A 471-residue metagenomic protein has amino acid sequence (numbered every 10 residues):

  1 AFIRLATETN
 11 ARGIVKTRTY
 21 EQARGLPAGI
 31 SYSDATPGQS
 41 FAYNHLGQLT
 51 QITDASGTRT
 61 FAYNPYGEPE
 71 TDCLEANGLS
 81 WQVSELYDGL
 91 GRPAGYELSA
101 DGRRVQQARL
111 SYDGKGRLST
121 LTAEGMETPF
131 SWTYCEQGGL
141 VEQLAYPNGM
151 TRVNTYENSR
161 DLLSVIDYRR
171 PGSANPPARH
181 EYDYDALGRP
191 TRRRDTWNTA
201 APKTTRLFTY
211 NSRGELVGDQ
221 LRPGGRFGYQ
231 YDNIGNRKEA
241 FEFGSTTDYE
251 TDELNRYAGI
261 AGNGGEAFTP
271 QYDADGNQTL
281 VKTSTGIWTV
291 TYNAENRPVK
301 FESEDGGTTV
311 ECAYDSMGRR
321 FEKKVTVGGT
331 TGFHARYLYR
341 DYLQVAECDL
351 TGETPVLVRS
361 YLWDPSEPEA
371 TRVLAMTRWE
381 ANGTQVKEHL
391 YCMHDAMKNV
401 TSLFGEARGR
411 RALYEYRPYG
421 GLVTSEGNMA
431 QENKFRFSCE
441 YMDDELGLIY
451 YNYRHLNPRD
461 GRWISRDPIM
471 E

Functional and structural regions predicted by a protein language model:
A1-N10, I14-Y146, M150-Q220, R226-E242 (+12 more regions): Beta-strand elements of repeat-based all-beta scaffolds
Q39, D305, E367, E380 (+3 more regions): Short, flexible loop/turn elements at secondary-structure junctions
E239, F243, T247-T251, E380-Y453 (+1 more regions): A motif-centric feature for acidic-aromatic and gly/ser/thr-rich catalytic loops and repeats
A274, A294, A396, N457-R459: A cytosolic small-molecule/anion-sensing beta-strand core signal
T326-G328, E406-R408, I469-E471: Acidic glycine-/aspartate-rich tracts in secreted/extracellular proteins
A335: Predominantly extracellular beta-rich ligand-binding scaffolds that present long acidic/polar faces for carbohydrate
L338, P355, P365-E369, Q385 (+2 more regions): Extracellular/periplasmic catalytic domains that process cell-envelope and extracellular macromolecules
P458-E471: Histidine-centered nuclease catalytic patch
